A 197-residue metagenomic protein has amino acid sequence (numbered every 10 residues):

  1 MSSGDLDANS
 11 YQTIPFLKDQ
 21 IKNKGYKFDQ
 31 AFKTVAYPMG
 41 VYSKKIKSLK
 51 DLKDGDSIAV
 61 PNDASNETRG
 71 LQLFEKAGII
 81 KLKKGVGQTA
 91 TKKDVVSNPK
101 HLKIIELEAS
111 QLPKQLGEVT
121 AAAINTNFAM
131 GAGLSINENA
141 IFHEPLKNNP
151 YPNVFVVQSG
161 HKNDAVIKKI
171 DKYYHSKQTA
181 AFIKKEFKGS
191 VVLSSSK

Functional and structural regions predicted by a protein language model:
M1-D7, K22, Q72-L73, K93-A123 (+1 more regions): Short helices/loops that flank or line small-molecule/ion binding pockets
S2-K47, V95: Short, glycine-/small- and polar/acidic-enriched structural segments that line small-molecule recognition paths
D19-A31, K44-I46, E118, A123 (+1 more regions): Ligand-binding "clamshell"
A31-I80, A180: A conserved helix-loop-strand patch within extracytoplasmic ligand-binding domains of the periplasmic binding
P38-L49, Y151-D164: A bilobed periplasmic-binding-protein/Venus flytrap-type ligand-binding module shared by bacterial periplasmic
D54, I79-E106: A local structural motif
D54-D56, K162-Y173: Short amphipathic alpha-helical coupling segments at ligand-binding clamshell hinges and other catalytic/signaling
T68-E75, Y174-S194: Periplasmic-binding protein-like
